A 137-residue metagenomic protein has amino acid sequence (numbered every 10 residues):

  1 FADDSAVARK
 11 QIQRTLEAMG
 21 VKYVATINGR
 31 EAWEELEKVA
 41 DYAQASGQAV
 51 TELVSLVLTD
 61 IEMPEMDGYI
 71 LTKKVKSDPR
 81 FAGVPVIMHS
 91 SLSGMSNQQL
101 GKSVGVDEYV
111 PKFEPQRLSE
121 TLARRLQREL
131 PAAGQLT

Functional and structural regions predicted by a protein language model:
K10-A18: Charged docking surfaces used in two-component/phosphorelay signaling
A25-L56: Acidic, metal-coordinating helix/loop segments flanking the phosphotransfer/catalytic sites of two-component signaling
N28-E31, D67-L71: Acidic catalytic/metal-coordinating carboxylates
T59-D60: Active-site T/S-Asp motif of two-component receiver
M63: Receiver (REC) domain active-site loop signature in two-component systems and cognate sites in sensor histidine kinases
I70, L92-R124: Alpha4 helix (beta4-alpha4-beta5 surface) of REC/receiver domains from two-component response regulators
A123-T137: The C-terminal output helix
